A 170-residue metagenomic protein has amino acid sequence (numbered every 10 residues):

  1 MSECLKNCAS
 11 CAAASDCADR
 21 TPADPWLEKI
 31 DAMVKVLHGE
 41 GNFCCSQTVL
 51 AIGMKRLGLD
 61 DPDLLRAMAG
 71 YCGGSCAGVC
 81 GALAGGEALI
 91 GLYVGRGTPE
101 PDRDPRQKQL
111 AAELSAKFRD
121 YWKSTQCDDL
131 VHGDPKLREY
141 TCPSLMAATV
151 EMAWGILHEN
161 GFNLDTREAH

Functional and structural regions predicted by a protein language model:
S2-D16, P105-H170: C-terminal binding/interaction regions
S2-H38: Polybasic, low-complexity association/targeting segments
A18-D24, L50-M68, D120-C127: Acidic-glycine-rich active-site phosphate/pyrophosphate-binding loop
A32-E40, A69-G78, D134-E139: A short glycine/serine-rich beta->alpha loop
A51-K55, A88-G95, E151-G155: Short glycine/serine- and small hydrophobic-enriched flexible loop segments
R56-A67, L92-Q107: Phosphate-handling active-site elements
G74-A88: Conserved phosphate/anionic-ligand binding catalytic regions in large, soluble enzymes, centered on
A84-L92, K123-T125, S144: Mg2+-dependent prenyl diphosphate-binding active-site environment of isoprenoid biosynthetic enzymes
